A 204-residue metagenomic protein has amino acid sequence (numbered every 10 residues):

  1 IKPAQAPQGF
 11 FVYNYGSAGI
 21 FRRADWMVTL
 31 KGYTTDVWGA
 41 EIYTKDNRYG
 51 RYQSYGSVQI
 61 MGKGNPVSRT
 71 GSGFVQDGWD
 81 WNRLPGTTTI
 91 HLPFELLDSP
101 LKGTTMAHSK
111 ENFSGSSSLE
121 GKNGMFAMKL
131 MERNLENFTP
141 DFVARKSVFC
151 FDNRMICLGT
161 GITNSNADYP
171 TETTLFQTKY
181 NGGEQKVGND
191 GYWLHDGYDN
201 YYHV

Functional and structural regions predicted by a protein language model:
I1-V204: Extended polysaccharide-engagement surfaces of secreted carbohydrate-active enzymes
